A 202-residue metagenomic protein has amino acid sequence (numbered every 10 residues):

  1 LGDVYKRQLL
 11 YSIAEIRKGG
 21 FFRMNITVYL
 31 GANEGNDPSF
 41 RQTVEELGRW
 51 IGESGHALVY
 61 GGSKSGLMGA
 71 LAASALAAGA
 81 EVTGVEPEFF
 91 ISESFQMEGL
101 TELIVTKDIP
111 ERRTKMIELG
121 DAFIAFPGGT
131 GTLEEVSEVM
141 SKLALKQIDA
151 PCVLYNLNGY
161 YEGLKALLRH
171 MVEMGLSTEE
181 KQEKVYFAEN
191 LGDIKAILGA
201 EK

Functional and structural regions predicted by a protein language model:
L1-Y5: Short, small-residue-biased leader/transition segments that mark boundaries at the very start of proteins
L9-E15, G20: Short, positively charged and aromatic/hydrophobic N-terminal segments
M24-L119, L157-G192: A cross-family phosphate/adenosyl-ligand binding-site feature
S74, K142, L167, A200-E201: Residue-level signal for well-ordered alpha-helical positions
V82, K146-A150: Short, structured loop/turn "capping" segments at alpha-beta junctions
E111-L145, V153: Active-site/ligand-binding-proximal alpha/beta "capping" segment
L143, G175-L176, I197-A200: Non-catalytic terminal and connector segments of soluble metabolic enzymes
A150-N158: Short loop-to-beta-strand entry elements in the cores of soluble alpha/beta enzymes
